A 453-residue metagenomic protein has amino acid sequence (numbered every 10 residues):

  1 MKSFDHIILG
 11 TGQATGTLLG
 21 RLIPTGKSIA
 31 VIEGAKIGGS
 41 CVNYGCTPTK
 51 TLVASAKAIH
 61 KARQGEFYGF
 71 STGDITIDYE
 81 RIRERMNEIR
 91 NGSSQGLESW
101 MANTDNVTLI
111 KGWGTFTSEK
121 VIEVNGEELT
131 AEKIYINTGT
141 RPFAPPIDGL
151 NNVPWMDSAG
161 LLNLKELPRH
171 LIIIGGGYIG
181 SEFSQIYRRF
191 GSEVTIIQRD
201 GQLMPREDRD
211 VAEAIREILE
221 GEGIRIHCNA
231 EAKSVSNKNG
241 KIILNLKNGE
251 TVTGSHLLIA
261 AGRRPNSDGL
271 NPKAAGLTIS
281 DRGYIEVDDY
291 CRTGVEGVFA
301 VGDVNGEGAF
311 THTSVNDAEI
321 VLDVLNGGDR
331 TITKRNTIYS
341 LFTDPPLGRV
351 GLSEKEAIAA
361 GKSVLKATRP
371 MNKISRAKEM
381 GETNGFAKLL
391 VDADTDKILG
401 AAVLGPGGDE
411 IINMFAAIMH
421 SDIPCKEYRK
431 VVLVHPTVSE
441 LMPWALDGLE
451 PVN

Functional and structural regions predicted by a protein language model:
K2-F4, Q13-A14, G20-K27, I32-L167 (+7 more regions): Glycine-rich flavin
F4-A14, L18-A35, T47, T51-K61 (+3 more regions): Flexible, glycine-rich terminal cap/loop adjacent to redox cofactors in electron-transfer oxidoreductases
I7-L9, G114, L129-G139, I173-I174 (+4 more regions): Short hydrophobic core segments
A14-L18, W155, G180-F183, S267: Short glycine/serine/threonine-rich phosphate/pyrophosphate-binding segments that cradle anionic phosphate groups
C46, T138-I197, R225-I226, K273-A275 (+2 more regions): Glycine-rich dinucleotide-binding loop and its adjacent helix/turn
T108-K111, T115-I122, G191-D289, L352 (+1 more regions): A Rossmann-like FAD-binding core segment of flavoenzymes
N151-P168, T251-V324: FAD-site-proximal beta/loop scaffold in flavoenzymes
